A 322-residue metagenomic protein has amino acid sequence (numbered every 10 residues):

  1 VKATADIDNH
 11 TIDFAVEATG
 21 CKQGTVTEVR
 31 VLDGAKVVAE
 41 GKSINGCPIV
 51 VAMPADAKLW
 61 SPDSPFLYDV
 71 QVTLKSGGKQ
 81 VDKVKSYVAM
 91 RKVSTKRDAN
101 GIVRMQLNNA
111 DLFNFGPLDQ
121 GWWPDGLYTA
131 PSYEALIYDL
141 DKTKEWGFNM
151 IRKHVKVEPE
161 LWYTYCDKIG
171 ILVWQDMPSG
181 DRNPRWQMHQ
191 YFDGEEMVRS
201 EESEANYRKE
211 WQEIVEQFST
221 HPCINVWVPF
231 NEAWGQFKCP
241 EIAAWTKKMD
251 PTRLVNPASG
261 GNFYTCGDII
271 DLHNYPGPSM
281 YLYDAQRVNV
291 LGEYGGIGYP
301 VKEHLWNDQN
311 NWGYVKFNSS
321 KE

Functional and structural regions predicted by a protein language model:
V1-Y165, I169-G170, N225-V226, W245-K248: Secreted/periplasmic carbohydrate-active enzymes, especially glycoside hydrolases
L140-K142, M150-E322: Substrate-binding/catalytic cleft of secreted carbohydrate-active enzymes, primarily glycoside hydrolases
